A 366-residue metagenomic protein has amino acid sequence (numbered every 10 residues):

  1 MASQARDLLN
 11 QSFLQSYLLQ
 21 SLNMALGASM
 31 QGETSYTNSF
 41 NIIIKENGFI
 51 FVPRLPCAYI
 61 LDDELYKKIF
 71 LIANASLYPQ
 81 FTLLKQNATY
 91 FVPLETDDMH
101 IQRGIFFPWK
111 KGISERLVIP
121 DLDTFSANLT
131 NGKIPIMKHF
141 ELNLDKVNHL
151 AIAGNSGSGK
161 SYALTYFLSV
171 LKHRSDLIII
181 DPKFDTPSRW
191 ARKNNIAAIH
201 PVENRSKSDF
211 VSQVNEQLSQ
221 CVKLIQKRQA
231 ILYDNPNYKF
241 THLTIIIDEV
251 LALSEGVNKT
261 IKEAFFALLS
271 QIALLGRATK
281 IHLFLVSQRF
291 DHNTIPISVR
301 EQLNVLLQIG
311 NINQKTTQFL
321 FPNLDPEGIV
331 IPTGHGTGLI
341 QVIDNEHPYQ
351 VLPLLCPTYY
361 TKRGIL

Functional and structural regions predicted by a protein language model:
M1-A25, G32, Y36-P53, Q302-L307 (+1 more regions): Conserved P-loop NTPase motor module
M24-I42, P79-D97, A230: Short glycine-rich, low-complexity/disordered patches
M30-I50, L55-Y66, I105-G112: Beta-strand-enriched, solvent-exposed domains that form extended recognition/catalytic surfaces
I50-L55, F106-A230, L251-N311, Y359-I365: P-loop NTPase catalytic phosphate-binding loop
C57-L117: Interdomain "pre-motor" coupling segment immediately N-terminal to P-loop NTPase/helicase cores
K68-A73, S287-G364: Conserved ATP-driven motor cores of ASCE-family P-loop NTPases powering translocation/secretion/packaging/pilus
A151, H242-I247: Structural motif
Q229-T244: Short helix/loop segment immediately N-terminal to the Walker
